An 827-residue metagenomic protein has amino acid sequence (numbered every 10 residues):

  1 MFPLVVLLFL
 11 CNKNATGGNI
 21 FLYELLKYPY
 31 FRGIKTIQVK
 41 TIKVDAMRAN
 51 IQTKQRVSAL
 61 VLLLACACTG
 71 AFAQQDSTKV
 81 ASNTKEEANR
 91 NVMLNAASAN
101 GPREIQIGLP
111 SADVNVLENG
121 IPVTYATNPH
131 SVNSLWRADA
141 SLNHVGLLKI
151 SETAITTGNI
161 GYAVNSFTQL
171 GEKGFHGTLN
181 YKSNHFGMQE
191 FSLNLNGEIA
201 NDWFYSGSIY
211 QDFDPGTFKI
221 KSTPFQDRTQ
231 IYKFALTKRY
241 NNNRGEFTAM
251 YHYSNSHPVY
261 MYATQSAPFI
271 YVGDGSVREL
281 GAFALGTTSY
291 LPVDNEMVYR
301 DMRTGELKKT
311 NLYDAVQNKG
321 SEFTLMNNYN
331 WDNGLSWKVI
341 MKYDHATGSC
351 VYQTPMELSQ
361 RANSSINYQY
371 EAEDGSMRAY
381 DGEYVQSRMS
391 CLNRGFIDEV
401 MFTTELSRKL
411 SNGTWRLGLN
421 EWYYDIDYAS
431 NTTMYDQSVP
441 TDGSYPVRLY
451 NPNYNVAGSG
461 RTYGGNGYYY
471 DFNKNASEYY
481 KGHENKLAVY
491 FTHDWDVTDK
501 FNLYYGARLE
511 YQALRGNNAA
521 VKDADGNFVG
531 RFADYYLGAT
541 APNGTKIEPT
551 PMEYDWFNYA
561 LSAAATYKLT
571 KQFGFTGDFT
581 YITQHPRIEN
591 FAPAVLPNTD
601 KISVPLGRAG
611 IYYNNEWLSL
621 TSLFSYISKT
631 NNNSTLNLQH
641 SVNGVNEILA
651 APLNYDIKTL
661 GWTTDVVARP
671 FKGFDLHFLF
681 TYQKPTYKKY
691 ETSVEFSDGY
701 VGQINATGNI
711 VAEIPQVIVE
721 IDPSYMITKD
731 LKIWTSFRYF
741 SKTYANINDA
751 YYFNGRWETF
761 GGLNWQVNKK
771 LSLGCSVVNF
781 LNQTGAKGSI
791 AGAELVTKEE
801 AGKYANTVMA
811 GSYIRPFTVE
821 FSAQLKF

Functional and structural regions predicted by a protein language model:
E24-L25, R48, Q74-S77, S741-Y744 (+1 more regions): C-terminal beta-signal and adjacent terminal beta-strands/loops of Gram-negative outer-membrane beta-barrel proteins
E104, I121-K149: Short acidic/polar hinge/loop motifs at secondary-structure boundaries that mediate gating or recognition
T127, A140-G146, T153-K233, Y240-G245: Outer-membrane beta-barrel translocator/receptor signature
F175-H176, D202-Y205, N242-F247, G334-W337 (+8 more regions): Repeated loop/turn-to-beta-strand initiation elements of outer-membrane beta-barrel proteins
P224, T237, E246-T324, S349-C391 (+2 more regions): Acidic/polar loop-and-plug regions of large Gram-negative outer-membrane beta-barrel proteins
R303-Y352, Q386-S430, Y470-N502, T550-K568 (+8 more regions): Outer-membrane beta-barrel transmembrane strands
I397-E399, N412-Y424, A429-T433, Q437-N631 (+4 more regions): Structural signature of Gram-negative outer-membrane beta-barrels, strongest in the C-terminal barrel of TonB-dependent
D499, W617-S619, S625-T630, Q639-H640 (+2 more regions): Gram-negative outer-membrane beta-barrel transporters
